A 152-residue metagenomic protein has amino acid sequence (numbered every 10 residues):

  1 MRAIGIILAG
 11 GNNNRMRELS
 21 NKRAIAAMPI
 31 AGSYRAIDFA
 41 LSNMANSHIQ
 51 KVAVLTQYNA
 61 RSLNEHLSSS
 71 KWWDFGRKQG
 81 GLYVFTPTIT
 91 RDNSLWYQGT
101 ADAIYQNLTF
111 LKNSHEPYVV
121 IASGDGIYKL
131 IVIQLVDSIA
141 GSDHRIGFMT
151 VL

Functional and structural regions predicted by a protein language model:
M1-W72, K78-G80, R91-S94: N-terminal glycine-rich phosphate-binding loop and ensuing alpha1 helix
I4, F75, G80-L152: Conserved beta-loop-beta/alpha segment of the NTase-like Rossmann-fold superfamily that binds/positions NTPs
